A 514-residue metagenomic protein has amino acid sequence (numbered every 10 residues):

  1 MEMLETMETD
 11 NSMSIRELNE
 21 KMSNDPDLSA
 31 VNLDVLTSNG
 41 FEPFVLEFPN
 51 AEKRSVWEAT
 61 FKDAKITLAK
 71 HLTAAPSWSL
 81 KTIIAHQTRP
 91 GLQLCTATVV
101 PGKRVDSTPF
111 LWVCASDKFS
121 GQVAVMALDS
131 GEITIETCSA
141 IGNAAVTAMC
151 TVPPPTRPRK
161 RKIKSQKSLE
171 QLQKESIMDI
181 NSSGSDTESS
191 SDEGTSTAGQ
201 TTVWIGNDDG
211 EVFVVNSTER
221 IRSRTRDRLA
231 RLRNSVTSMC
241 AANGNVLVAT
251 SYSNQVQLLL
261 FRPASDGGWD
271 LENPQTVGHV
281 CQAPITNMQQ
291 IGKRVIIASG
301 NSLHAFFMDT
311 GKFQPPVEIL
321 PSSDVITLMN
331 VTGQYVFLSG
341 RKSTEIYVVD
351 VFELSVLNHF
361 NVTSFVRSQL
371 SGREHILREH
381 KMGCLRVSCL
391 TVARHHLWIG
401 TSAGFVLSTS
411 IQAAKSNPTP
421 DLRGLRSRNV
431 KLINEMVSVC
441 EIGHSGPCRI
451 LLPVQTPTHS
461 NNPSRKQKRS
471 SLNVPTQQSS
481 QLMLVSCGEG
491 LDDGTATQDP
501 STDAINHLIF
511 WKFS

Functional and structural regions predicted by a protein language model:
M1-L72, Q200-T202, N301: Canonical pleckstrin homology
M1-N24, I163-D192, T401-G404: Long intrinsically disordered, low-complexity regions that are acidic and Ser/Thr-rich
F41, F48, E52-R54, E58-Q93 (+6 more regions): WD40-like beta-propeller blades
H86-Q122, A144-A148, G184-W204, D208-D209 (+2 more regions): Beta-strand-rich domains and repeat architectures in extracellular enzymes and scaffolds, especially beta-propellers
T108-P109, Q200-T201, G244-N245, G292-K293 (+3 more regions): Short coil/turn segments that connect the beta-strands within blades of beta-propeller domains
W112, W204, L247-A249, I296 (+3 more regions): Structural core positions within WD40/WD-like beta-propeller blades
A115-K118, N207-D208, T250-S253, A298-N301 (+3 more regions): Structural signature of WD-repeat beta-propellers
A403-V406, S410-Q412, P447-P463, Q477-S514: Blade-level signature of beta-propeller repeat domains, shared across WD40, Kelch, NHL, RCC1 and BNR/Asp-box propellers
